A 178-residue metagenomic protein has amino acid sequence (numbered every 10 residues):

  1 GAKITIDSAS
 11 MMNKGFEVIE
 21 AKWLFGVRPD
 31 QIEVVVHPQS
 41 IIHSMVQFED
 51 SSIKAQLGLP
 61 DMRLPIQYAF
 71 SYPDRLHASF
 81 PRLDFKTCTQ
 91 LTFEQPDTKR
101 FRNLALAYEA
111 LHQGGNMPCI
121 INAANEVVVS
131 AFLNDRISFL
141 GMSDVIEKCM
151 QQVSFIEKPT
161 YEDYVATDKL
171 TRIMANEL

Functional and structural regions predicted by a protein language model:
G1-L178: Catalytic, metal-anchored helix/loop core of enzyme active sites in primary metabolism
